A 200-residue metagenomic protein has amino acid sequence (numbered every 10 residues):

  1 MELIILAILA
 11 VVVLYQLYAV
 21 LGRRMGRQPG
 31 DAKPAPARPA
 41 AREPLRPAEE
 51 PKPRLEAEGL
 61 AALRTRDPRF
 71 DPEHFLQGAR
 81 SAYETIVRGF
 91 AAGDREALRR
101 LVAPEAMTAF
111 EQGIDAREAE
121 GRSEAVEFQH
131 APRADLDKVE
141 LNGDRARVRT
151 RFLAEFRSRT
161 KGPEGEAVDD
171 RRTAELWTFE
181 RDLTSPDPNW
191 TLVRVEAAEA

Functional and structural regions predicted by a protein language model:
I4-S81, T85, G162: Juxtamembrane and targeting peptides
A48-Q129: Core segments of small alpha/beta cavity-forming domains
E96-A200: Structured, amphipathic secondary-structure segments that form assembly/contact surfaces in multi-subunit
